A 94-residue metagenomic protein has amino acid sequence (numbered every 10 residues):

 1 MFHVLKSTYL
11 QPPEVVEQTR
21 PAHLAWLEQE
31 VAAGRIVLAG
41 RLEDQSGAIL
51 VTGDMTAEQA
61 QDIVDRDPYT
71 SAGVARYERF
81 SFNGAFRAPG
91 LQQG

Functional and structural regions predicted by a protein language model:
M1-G94: Conserved, structured core segments of small domains
